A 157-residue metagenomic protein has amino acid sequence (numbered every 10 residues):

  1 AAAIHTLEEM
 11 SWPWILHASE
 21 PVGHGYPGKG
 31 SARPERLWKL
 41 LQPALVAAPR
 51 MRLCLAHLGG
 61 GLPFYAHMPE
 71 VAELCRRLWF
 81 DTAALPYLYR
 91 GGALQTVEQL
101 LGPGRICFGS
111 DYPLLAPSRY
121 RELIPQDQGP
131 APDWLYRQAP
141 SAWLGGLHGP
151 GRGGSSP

Functional and structural regions predicted by a protein language model:
A1-C107: Catalytic pocket-lining loop regions of alpha/beta-barrel enzymes, especially the amidohydrolase/enolase/GH5 lineages
K29-A32, Y112, Q128: A general boundary/transition motif marking the beginning of the first structured unit of a protein
G61, P113-L114: Short glycine-enriched loops at secondary-structure junctions
Q95-T96, L100-C107, L114-P157: Mid-to-C-terminal alpha-helical segments outside catalytic/metal-binding sites
